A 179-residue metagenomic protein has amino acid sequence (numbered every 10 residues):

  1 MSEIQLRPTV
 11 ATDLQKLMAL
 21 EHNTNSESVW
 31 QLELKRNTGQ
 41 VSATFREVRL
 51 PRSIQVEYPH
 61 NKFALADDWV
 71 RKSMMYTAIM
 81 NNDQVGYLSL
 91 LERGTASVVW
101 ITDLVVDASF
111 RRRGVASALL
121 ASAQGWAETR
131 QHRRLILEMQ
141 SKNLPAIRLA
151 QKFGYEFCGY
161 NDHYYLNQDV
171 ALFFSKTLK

Functional and structural regions predicted by a protein language model:
S2-Q5: Extreme N-terminal starter segment of soluble prokaryotic enzymes
A11-T12, A19-T102, D107-S109, L120-S122 (+3 more regions): Acetyl-CoA-dependent GNAT
P59, E138-M139, G154-L172: Conserved catalytic-core motifs of GNAT/GCN5-like acyltransferases
D107-R113, S141-K142: Active-site acidic-Proline motif in GNAT/NAT acetyltransferases
S117: Residues forming the Rossmann-fold NAD(P)(H) cofactor-binding site
A127-E138: Conserved GNAT acetyl-CoA-binding A-motif
A146: Helix-turn-helix
